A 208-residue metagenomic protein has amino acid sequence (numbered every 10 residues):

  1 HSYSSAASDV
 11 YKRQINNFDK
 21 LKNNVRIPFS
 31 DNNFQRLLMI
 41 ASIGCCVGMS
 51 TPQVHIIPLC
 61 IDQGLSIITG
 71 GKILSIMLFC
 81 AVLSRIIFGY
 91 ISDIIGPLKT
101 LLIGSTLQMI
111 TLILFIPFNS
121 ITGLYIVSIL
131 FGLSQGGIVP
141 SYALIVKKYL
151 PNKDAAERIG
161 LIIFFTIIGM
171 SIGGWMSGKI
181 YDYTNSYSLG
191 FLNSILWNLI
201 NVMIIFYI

Functional and structural regions predicted by a protein language model:
H1-Y11: Single conserved hydrophobic/aromatic residue that forms the stacking wall/gate of nucleotide- or nucleobase-binding
D31-I86: Extracytoplasmic gate region of multi-pass secondary transporters
C60-I61, I91-S92, M176-N185: Interfacial helix-cap and linker-helix signal at transmembrane-aqueous boundaries of multi-pass secondary transporters
K99-L114: Structural signature of the two symmetry-related core transmembrane helices
T111, T122-L130: Paired small-residue
G137-L150: Intracellular juxtamembrane helix-capping segments at the cytosolic ends of symmetry-related transmembrane helices
K179-W197: A membrane-interface helix-boundary motif in multi-pass transporters
N193-I208: Multi-pass alpha-helical transporter architecture, strongest for 12-TM Major Facilitator/SLC carriers used
